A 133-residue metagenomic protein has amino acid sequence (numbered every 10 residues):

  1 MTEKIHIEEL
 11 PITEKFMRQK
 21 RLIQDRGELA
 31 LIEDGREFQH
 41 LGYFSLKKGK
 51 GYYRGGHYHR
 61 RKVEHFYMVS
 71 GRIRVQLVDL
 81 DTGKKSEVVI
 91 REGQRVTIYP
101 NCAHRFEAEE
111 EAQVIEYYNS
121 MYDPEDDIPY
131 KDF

Functional and structural regions predicted by a protein language model:
M1-H40: A short, N-terminal "cap"/entry segment at the start of jelly-roll beta-barrel domains of the cupin/DSBH fold
L29, R54-G55, V75-Q76, I98 (+2 more regions): Short beta-strand His + acidic residue motifs that chelate non-heme Fe in jelly-roll/DSBH and cupin folds
G42-R61: Conserved short histidine dyad/triad with adjacent acidic residue
K48-G51, G93, Y99-N101, E111: Tight coil/turn sites that cap or link beta-strands
R61-V78: Glycine- and acidic-residue-biased ligand/ion/polar-headgroup-sensing regions
V63-M68, V88, V96, R105-F106: His/acidic/aromatic-lined binding-pocket segments of jelly-roll/cupin-type domains and related regulatory beta-sandwich
L80-P100: Short acidic-glycine-tyrosine-enriched beta hairpin
R105-F133: Double-stranded beta-helix
